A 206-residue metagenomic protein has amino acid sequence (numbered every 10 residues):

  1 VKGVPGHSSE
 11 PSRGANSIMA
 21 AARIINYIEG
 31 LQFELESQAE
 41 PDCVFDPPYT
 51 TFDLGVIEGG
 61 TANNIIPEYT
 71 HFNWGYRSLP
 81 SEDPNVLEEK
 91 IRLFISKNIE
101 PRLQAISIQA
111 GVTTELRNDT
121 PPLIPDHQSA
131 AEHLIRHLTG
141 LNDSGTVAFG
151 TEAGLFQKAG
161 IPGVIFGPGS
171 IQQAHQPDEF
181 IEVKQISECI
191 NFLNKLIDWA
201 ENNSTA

Functional and structural regions predicted by a protein language model:
K2-A206: Metal-dependent amide/peptide-bond hydrolase catalytic core, centered on the "pita-bread" metallohydrolase fold
